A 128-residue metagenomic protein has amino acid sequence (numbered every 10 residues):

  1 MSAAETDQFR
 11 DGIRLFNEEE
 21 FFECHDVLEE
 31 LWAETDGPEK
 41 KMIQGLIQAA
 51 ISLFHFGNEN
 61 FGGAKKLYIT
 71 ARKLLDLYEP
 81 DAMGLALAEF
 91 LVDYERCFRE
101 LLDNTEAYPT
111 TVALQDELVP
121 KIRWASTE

Functional and structural regions predicted by a protein language model:
F9, F21-F22, F61, Y68: TPR-repeat structural position
R14-L15, I47, F54, C97: Residue-level signature for tetratricopeptide repeat
I47, P80-L102: TPR/TPR-like alpha-solenoid helical repeat scaffolds
L53-N58, V92-T110: Alpha-helical linker/edge segments of TPR/alpha-solenoid repeat scaffolds and analogous pre-/post-domain helices
F61-E79: TPR/TPR-like (Sel1-like) alpha-helical repeat modules
